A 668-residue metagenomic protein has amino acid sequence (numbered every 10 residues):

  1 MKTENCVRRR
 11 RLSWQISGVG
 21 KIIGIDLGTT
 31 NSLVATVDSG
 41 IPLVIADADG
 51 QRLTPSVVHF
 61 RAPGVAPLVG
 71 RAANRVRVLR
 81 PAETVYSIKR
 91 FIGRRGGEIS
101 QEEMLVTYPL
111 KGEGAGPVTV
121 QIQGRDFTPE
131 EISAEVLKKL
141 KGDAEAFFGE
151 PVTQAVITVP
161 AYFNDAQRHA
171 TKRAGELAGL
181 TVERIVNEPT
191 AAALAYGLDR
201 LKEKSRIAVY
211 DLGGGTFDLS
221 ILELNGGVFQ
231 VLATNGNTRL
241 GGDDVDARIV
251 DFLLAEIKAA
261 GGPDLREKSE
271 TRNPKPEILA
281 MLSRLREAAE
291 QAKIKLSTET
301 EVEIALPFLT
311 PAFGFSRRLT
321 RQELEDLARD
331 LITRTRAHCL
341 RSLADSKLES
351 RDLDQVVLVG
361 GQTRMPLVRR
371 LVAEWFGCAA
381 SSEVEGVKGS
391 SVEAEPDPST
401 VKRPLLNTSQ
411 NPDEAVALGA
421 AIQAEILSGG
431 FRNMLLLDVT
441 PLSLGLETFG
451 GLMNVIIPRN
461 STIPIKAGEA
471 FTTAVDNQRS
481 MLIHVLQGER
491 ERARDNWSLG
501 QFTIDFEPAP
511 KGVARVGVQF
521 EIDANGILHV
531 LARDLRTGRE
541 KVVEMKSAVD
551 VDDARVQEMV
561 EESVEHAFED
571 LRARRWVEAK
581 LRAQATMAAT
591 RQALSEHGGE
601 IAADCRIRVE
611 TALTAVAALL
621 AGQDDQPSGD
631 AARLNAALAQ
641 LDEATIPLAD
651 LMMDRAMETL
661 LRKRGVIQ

Functional and structural regions predicted by a protein language model:
E4-G116, Q121-D126, E130, E135 (+1 more regions): Oxyanion-binding/catalytic loops of NTP- or PPi-dependent enzymes
